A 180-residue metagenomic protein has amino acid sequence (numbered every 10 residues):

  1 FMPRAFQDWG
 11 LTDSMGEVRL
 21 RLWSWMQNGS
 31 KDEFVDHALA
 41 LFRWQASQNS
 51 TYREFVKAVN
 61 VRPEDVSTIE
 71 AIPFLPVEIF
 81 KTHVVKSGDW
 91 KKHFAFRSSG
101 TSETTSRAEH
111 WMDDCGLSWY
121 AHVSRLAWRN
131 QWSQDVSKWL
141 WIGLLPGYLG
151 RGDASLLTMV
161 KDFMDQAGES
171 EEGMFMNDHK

Functional and structural regions predicted by a protein language model:
F1-R97, E103-S137, I142-G143: Nucleotide 5′-phosphate-binding alpha/beta core
T101-S102, R151: Ser/Thr-centric signal marking residues that sit in or immediately flank functional binding/regulatory motifs
L140-K180: AMP-binding/adenylate-forming
